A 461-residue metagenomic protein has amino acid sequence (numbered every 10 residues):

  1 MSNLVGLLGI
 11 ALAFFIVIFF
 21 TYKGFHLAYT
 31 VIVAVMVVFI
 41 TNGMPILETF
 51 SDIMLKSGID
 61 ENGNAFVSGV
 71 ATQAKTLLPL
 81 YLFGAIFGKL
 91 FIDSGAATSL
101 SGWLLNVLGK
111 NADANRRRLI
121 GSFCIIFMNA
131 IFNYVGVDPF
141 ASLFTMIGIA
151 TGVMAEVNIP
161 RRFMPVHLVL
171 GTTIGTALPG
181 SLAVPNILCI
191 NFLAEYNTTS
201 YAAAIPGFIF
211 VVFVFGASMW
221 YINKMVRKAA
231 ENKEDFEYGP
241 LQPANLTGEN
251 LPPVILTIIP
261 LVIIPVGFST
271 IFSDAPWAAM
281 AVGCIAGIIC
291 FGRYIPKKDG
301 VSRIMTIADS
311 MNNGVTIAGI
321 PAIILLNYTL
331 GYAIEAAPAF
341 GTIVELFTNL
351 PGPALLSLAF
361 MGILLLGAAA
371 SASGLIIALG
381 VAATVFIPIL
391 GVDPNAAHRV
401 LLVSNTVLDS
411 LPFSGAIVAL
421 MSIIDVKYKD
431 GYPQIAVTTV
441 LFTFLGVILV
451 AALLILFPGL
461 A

Functional and structural regions predicted by a protein language model:
M1-G84, K89-S94, S101-R118, K224-F236 (+2 more regions): N-terminal alpha-helical transmembrane segments of multi-pass membrane transport and channel/translocase proteins
S2-F14, V31, T41, I205-D309 (+3 more regions): Long, contiguous bundles of hydrophobic transmembrane helices that form the permeation core of multi-pass
K23-L27, K75-L77, G88-S99, F132-T145 (+6 more regions): Short helix-coil transition sites and intra-membrane helix breaks within transmembrane domains of multi-pass
M54-S99, P276-W277, I285, I289 (+3 more regions): Core transmembrane alpha-helical segments of multi-pass membrane transporters/permeases
T76-Y81, A202-F215, A275-A281, A396-N405: Alpha-helical transmembrane segments
L80-G84, K110-I149, N327, L350-L390 (+1 more regions): Hydrophobic alpha-helical transmembrane segments of multi-pass integral membrane proteins, predominantly secondary
N115-I131, V157-I174, T199-P206, P353-L366 (+1 more regions): Alpha-helical transmembrane segments of multi-pass membrane proteins
T151-L251, A416-L454, G459-A461: Membrane-core helix-loop-helix motifs of multi-pass transport proteins
